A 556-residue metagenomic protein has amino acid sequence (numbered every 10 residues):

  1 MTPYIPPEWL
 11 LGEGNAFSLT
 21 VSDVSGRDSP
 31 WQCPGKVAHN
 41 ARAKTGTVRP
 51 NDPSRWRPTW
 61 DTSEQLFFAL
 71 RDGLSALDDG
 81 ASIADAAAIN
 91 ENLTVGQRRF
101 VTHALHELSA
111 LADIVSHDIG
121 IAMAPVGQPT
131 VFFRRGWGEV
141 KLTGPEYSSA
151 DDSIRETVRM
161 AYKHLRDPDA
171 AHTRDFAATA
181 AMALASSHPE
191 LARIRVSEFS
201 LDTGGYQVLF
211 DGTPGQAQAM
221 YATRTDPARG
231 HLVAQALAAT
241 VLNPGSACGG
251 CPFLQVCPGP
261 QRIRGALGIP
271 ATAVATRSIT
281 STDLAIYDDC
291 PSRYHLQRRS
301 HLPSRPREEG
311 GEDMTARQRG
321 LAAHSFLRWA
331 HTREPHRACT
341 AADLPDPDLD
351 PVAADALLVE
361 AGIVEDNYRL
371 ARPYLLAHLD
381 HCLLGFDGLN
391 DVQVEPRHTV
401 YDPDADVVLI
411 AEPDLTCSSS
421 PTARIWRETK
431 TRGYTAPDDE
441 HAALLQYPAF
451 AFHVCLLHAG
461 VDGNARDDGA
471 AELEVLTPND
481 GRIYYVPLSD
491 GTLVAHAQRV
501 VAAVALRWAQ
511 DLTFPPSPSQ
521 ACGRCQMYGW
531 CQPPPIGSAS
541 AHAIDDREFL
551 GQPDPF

Functional and structural regions predicted by a protein language model:
M1-G96, P260-T340, A521: Charged, glycine-rich intrinsically disordered N-terminal tails and low-complexity linkers that flank
M1-L19, H164-R174, A181-I269, L456-F556: Metal-dependent nuclease catalytic regions and adjoining charged, substrate-binding loops involved in nucleic-acid end
E13-A181, A185, S200: Nucleic acid-processing catalytic cores of prokaryotic defense/repair systems
P50-P129, R319-D402: A non-catalytic, helix-rich entry segment at domain boundaries
S116-T179, A183-L184, A228, Q393-H458: Non-catalytic protein-protein interaction segments used by genome-maintenance enzymes to assemble and couple activities
R166-A171, A238-L242, R277, S281-A285 (+2 more regions): Short, charged/polar micro-motifs that form catalytic or ligand-binding hotspots
A183-S187, H301-L302, F326-R333, F452-V461: Active-site catalytic microenvironments for nucleophilic, acid-base chemistry
Q261-I263, A271, S281, Y287-S292 (+7 more regions): Hydrophobic multi-pass inner-membrane translocation pores used for secretion and envelope-lipid/glycan export
